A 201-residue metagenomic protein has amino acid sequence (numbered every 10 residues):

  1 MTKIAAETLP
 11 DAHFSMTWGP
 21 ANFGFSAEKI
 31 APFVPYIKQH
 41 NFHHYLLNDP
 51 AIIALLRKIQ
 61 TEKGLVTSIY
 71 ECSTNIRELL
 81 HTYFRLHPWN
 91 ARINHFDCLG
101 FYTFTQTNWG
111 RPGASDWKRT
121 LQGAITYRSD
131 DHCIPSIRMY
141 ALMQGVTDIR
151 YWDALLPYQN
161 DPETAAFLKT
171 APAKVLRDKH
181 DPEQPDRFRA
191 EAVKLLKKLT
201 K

Functional and structural regions predicted by a protein language model:
M1-A31, R111-K201: Catalytic domains of carbohydrate-active enzymes that cleave complex glycans
M1-P112: Catalytic-core regions of glycoside hydrolase
